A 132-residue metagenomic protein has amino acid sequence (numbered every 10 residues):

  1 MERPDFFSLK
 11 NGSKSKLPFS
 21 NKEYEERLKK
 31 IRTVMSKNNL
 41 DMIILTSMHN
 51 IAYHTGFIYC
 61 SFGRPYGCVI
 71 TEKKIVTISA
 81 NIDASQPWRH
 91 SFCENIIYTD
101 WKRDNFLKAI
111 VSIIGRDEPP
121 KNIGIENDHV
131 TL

Functional and structural regions predicted by a protein language model:
M1-L132: A composition/biophysics-driven feature that prefers long, compositionally simple stretches
